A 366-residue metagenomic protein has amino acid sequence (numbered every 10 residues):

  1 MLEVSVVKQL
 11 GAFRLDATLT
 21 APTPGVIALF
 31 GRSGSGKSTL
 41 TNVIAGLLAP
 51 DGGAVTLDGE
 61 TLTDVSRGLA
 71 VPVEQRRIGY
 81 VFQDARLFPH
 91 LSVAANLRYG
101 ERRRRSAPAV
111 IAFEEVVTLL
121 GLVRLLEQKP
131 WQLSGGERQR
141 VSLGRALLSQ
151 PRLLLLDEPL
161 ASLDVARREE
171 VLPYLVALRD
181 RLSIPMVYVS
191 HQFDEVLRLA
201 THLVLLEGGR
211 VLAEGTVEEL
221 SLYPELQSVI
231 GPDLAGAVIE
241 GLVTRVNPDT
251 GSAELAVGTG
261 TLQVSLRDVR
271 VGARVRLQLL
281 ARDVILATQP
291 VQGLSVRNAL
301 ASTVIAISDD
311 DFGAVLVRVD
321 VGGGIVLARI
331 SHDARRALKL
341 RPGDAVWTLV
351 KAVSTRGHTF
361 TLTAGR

Functional and structural regions predicted by a protein language model:
E60-V65, P108-L125, V176-A177: Conserved ABC ATPase "signature" region
L62-G79, R103: ABC ATPase NBD coupling module
K129-L133, E137: Conserved ABC ATPase signature
L148-R152: A short, proline-enriched helix->beta-strand linker immediately N-terminal to the Walker B motif in ABC-type P-loop
L154-E158: Catalytic Walker B motif of ABC-type/P-loop ATPase nucleotide-binding domains
D180, S190-G260: Internal alpha/beta loop-helix hairpins
T261-S308, I325, R329-R366: Glycine/charge-rich catalytic "coupling/switch" loops of P-loop NTPases
